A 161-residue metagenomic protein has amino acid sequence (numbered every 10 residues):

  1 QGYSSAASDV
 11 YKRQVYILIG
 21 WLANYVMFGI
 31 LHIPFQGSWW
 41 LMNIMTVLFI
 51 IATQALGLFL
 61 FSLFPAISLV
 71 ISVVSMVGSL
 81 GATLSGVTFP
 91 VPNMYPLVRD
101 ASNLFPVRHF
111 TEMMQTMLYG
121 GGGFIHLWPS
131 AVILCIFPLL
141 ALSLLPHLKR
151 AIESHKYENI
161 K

Functional and structural regions predicted by a protein language model:
Q1-A7, Y11: Single conserved hydrophobic/aromatic residue that forms the stacking wall/gate of nucleotide- or nucleobase-binding
S5, G29-F35: Hydrophobic transmembrane alpha-helices and their membrane-interface caps in long multi-pass transport proteins
D9-R13, M42-I44: Short, amphipathic, aromatic/basic-enriched membrane-interface segments that mark the entry/exit of transmembrane
K12-N24, F28, F49-Q54, V74 (+1 more regions): Hydrophobic alpha-helical transmembrane segments in multi-pass membrane proteins
V26-L31, Y119: Juxtamembrane "helix-exit" motif on the non-cytosolic side of transmembrane helices
P34-K161: Membrane-spanning alpha-helical segments of multipass transporters and channels
